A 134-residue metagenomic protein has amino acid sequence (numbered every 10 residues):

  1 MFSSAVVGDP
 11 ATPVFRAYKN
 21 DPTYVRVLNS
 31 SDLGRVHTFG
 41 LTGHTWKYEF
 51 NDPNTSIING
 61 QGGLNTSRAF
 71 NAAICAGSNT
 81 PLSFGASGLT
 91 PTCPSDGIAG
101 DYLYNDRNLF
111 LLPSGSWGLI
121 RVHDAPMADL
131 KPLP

Functional and structural regions predicted by a protein language model:
M1-P134: Copper-binding active sites and cupredoxin-like electron-transfer domains, recognizing His/Cys-rich ligand loops
